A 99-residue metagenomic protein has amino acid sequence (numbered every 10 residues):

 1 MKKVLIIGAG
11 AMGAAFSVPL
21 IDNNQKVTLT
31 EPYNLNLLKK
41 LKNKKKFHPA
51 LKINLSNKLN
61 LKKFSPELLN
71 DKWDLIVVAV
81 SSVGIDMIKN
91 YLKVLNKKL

Functional and structural regions predicted by a protein language model:
M1-N70, N90: NAD(P)+-binding Rossmann beta1-loop-alpha1 motif at the extreme N-terminus of oxidoreductases
E67-L99: Rossmann-fold NAD(P) dinucleotide-binding segment
